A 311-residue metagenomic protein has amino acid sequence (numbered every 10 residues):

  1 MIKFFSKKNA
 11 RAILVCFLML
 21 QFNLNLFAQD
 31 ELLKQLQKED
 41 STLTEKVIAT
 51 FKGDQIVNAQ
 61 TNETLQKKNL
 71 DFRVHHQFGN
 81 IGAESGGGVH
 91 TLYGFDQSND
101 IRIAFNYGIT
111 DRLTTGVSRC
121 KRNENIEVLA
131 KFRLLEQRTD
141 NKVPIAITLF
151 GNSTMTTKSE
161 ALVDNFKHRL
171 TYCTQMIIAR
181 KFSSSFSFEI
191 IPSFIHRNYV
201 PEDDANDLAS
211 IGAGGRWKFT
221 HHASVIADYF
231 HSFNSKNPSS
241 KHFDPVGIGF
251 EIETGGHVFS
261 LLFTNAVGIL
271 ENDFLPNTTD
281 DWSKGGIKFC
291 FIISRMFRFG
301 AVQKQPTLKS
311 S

Functional and structural regions predicted by a protein language model:
M1-L32: Bacterial Sec-dependent N-terminal signal peptides
S6, A49, L208-S210: Compositionally biased, low-complexity repeat tracts
I13-C16, D100, I211: Short hydrophobic "helix-edge" motifs at membrane interfaces and signal-peptide entry regions
Q29-S159, L170-T174, F182-I190, F194-N198 (+3 more regions): Transmembrane beta-barrel domains of Gram-negative outer membranes and organellar outer membranes
N165-S232: Detector for outer-membrane/organellar transmembrane beta-barrel domains, recognizing the amphipathic beta-strand
